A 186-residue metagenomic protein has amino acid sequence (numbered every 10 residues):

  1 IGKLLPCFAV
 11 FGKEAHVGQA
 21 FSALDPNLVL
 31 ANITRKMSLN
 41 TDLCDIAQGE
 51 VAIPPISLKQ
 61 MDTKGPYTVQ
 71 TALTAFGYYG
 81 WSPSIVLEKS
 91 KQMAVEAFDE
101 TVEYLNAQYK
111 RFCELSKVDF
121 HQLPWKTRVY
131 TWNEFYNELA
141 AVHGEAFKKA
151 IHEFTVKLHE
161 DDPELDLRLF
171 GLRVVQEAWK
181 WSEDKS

Functional and structural regions predicted by a protein language model:
I1-F154: Midchain, well-structured core segments that form catalytic/ion-binding scaffolds
V156-S186: Substrate-recognition/cap regions that form aromatic- and gly/pro-loop-enriched pockets for small-molecule ligands
